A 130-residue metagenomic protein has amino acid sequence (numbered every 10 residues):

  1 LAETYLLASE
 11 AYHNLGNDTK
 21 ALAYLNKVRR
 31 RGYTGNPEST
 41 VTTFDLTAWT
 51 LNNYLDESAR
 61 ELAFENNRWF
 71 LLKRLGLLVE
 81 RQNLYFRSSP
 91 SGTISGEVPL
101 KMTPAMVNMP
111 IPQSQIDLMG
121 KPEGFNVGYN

Functional and structural regions predicted by a protein language model:
L1, V41-N130: Long, intrinsically disordered, low-complexity segments
L1-V28: C-terminal substrate/ligand-recognition segments
G35-S39: Boundary/linker segments of alpha-helical solenoid repeat arrays
